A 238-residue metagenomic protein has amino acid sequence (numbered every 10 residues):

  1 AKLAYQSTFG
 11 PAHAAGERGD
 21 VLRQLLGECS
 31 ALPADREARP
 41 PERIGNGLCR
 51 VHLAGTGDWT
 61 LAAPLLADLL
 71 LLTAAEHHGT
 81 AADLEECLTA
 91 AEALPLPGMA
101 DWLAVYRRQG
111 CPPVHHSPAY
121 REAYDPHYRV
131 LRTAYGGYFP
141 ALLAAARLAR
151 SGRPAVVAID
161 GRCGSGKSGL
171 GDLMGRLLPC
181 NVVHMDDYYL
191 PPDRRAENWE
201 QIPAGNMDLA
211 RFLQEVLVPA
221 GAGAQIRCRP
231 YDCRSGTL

Functional and structural regions predicted by a protein language model:
A1-Y120: Long, basic/Gly/Ser/Thr-rich N-terminal segments that mediate initial subcellular attachment or targeting
Y124-R150: N-terminal pre-Walker A segment at the start of P-loop NTPase domains
V156-A158: Short hydrophobic/aromatic beta-strand immediately N-terminal to the Walker A/P-loop
R162: P-loop (Walker A) phosphate-binding loop of NTP-binding proteins
K167: Conserved lysine of the Walker
N181-L238: Conserved nucleotide-sensing/catalytic segment adjacent to the nucleotide-binding pocket in NTP-handling enzymes
